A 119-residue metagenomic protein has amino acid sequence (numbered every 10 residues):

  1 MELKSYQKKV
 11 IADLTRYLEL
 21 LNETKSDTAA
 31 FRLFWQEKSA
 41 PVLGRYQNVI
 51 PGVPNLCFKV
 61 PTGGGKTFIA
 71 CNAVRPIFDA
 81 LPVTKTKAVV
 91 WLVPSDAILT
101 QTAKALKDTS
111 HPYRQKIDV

Functional and structural regions predicted by a protein language model:
M1-V119: RecA-like P-loop NTPase motor core of helicase/translocase proteins
